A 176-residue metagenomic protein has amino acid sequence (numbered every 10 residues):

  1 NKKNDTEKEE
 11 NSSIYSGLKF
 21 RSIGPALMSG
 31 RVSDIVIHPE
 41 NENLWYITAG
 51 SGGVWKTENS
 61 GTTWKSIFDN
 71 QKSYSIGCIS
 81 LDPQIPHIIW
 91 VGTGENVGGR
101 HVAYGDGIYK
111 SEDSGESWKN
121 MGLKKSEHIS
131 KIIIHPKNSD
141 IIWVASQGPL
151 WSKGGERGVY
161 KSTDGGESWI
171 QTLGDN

Functional and structural regions predicted by a protein language model:
N1-N176: Beta-propeller blade termini and top-face loops
